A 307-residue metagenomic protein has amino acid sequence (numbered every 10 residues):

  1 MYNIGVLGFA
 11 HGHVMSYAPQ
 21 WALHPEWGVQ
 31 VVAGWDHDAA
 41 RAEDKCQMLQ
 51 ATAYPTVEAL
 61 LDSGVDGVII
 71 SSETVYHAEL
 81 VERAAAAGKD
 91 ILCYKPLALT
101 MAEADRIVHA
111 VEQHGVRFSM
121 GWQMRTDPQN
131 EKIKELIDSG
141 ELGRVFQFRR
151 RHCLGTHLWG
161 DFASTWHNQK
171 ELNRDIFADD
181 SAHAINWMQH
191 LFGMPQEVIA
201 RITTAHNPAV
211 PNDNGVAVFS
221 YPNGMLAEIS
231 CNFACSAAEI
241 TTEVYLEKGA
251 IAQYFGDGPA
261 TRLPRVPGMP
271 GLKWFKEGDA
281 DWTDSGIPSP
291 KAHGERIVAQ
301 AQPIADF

Functional and structural regions predicted by a protein language model:
M1-M48: N-terminal Rossmann-like dinucleotide-binding module
A33, G67, Q147: Short, Asp-centered acidic motifs that coordinate Mg2+ and/or phosphate in catalytic or ligand-binding sites
L49-A110, A299: Beta-loop-alpha module in the N-terminal Rossmann-like domain of NAD(P)-dependent dehydrogenases, especially those
R106-M124, G143-F148: Rossmann-fold dehydrogenase core element
Q123, E243-F307: C-terminal glycine/acidic-rich active-site capping loop/insertion
M124-P208: Predominantly a Rossmann-like dinucleotide-binding segment in NAD(P)-dependent oxidoreductases
D179, I185-T261, A299-F307: Contiguous beta-strand/loop segments that form the cofactor/metal-binding neighborhood of enzyme cores
